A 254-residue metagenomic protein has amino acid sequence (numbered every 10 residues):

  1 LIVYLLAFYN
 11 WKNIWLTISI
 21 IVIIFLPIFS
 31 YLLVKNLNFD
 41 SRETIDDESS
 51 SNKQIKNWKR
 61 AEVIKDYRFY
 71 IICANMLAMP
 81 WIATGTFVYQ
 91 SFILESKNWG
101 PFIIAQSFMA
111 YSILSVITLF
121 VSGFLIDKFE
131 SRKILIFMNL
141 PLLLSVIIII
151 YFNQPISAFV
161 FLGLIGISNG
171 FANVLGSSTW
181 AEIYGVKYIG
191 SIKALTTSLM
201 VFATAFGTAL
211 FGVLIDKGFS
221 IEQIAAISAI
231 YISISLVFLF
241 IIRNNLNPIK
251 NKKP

Functional and structural regions predicted by a protein language model:
L1-N38: Helix-loop-helix hairpin linking two adjacent transmembrane segments in secondary transporters
F25-N36, A226-P254: Multi-pass alpha-helical transporter architecture, strongest for 12-TM Major Facilitator/SLC carriers used
V34-N57, I249-K253: Flexible cytoplasmic inter-helical loops of multi-pass small-molecule transporters
A61-L119: Extracytoplasmic gate region of multi-pass secondary transporters
T118-E130, I215-D216: Helix-to-loop junctions at the C-terminal end of transmembrane segments in multipass secondary transporters
K133-I147: Structural signature of the two symmetry-related core transmembrane helices
F171-Y184: Intracellular juxtamembrane helix-capping segments at the cytosolic ends of symmetry-related transmembrane helices
V186-G218: A late C-terminal transmembrane helix in Major Facilitator Superfamily
